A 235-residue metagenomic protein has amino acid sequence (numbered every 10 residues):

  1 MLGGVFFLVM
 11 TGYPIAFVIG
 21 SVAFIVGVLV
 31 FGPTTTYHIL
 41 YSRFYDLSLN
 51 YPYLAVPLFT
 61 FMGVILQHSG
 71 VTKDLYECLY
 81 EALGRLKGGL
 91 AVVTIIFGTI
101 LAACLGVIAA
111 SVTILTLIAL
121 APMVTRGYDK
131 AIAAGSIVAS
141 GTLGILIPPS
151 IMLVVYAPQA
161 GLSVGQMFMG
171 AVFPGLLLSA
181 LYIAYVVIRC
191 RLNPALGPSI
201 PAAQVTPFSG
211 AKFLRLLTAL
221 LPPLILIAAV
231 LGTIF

Functional and structural regions predicted by a protein language model:
M1-F235: Alpha-helical transmembrane segments of multi-pass membrane transport proteins
